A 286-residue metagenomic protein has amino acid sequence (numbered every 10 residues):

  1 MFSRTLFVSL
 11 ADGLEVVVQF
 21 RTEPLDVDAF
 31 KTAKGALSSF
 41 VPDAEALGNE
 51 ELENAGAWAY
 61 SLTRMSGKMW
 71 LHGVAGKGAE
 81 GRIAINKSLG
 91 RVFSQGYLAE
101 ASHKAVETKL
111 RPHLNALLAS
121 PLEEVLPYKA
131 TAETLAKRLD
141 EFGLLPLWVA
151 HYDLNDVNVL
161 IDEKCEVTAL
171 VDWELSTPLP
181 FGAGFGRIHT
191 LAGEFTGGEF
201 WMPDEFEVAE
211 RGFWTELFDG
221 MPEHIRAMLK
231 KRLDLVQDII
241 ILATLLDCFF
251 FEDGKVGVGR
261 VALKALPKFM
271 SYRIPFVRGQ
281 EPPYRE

Functional and structural regions predicted by a protein language model:
M1-E107: ATP-binding pocket architecture of kinase catalytic cores
S9-D12, E23-D28, G48, Y128 (+2 more regions): Intrinsically disordered, low-complexity basic segments at termini and long loops, enriched in Pro/Gly and/or Arg/Ser
V18, Y152, V171: Active-site flanking residues adjacent to catalytic metal/cofactor-binding acidic residues
D28, G56-A57, C165-V167, P180-A183 (+1 more regions): Generic recognition of short, well-ordered alpha-helical segments
E45, N49-N54, Y60, E80-Y152 (+4 more regions): An alpha-helical support segment within catalytic cores of ATP-dependent transferases
V74, L170, P222-E223: Aromatic-glycine-rich donor-binding/catalytic loop that engages nucleotide-sugar donors across glycosyltransferases
A79-K87, P178, R187-E286: Helix-rich C-terminal or lid/interface subdomains of diverse kinases
V157-F185: Catalytic activation segment of kinase domains across protein kinase-like and atypical kinase folds
